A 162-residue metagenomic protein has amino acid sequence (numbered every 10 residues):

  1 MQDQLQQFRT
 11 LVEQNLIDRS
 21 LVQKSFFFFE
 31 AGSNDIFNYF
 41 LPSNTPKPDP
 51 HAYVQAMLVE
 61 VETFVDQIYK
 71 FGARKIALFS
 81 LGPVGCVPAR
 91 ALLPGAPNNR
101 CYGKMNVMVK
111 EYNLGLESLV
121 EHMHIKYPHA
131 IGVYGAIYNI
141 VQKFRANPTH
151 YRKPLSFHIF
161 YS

Functional and structural regions predicted by a protein language model:
M1-V59, T63: Conserved SGNH/GDSL esterase-like catalytic core that processes O-acyl groups on lipids and polysaccharides
Q7, E60-T63, Q67, G115 (+1 more regions): Alpha-helical scaffold segments in carbohydrate-active enzymes
S25-E30, N38, K75-S80, V133-A136: Structural recognition of the beta-strand scaffold that forms the well-ordered cores of secreted hydrolase catalytic
G32-I36, T63-F64, F71, P83-V84 (+1 more regions): Conserved beta-strand elements of beta-rich interaction domains across eukaryotes, especially beta-propellers
D49-A56, R100-V109: A short acidic, glycine-rich active-site loop that binds or catalyzes chemistry on phosphate/adenosine moieties
T63-K75, Y112-G132: A structural motif corresponding to the C-terminal end of an alpha-helix and its immediate exit/capping segment
P83-G103, S118, H122-I125, H129-S162: Mobile gating loops/cap/lid regions near enzyme active sites that modulate substrate access
